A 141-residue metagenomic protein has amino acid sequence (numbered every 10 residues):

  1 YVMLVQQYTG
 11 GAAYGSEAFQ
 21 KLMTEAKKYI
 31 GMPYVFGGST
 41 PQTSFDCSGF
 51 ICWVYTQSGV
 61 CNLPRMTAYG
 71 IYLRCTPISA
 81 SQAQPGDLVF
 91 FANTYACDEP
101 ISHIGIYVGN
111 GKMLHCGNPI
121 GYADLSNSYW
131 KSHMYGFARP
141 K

Functional and structural regions predicted by a protein language model:
Y1-P33, S81, K131-K141: Intrinsically disordered, low-complexity, Pro/Ser/Thr/Asn/Gly/Ala-rich spacer/linker segments adjacent to signal
M32-P85, K131-S132: Catalytic cysteine-centered active-site loop
G37, F91-A92, C116: Thr-Gly-centered strand-to-loop micro-motif
C61, A68-Y69, T76-S81, Y95-K141: Aromatic- and glycine-rich peptidoglycan recognition patches
L88-F90, I106: Hydrophobic beta-strand signal
